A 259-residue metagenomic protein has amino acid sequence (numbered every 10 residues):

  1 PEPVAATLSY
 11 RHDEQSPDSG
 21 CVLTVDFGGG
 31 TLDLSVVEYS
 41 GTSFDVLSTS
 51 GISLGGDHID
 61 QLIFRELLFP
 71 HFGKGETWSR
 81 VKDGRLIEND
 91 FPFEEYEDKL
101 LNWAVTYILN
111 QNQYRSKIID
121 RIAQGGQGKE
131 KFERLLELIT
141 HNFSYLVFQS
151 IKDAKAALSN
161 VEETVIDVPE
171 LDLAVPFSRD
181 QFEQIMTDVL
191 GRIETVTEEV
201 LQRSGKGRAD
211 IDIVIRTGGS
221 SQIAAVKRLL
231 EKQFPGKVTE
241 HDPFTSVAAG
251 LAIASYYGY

Functional and structural regions predicted by a protein language model:
P1, A5, A209, K227-A252: Conserved phosphate-binding/catalytic loops in two-lobed NTP-binding clefts
P1-V25, A249-Y259: Conserved phosphate-binding catalytic cores of ATP/NTP-utilizing and phosphoryl-transfer enzymes
E2, D26, L34, I63 (+4 more regions): Residue-level signature of catalytic and energy-coupling elements of molecular machines, predominantly ATP/GTP-dependent
E14-D45, R216: Gly/Thr-rich phosphate-binding beta-strand-loop-beta motif of the actin/hexokinase/Hsp70
E38-E170: Phosphate-binding glycine-rich/basic clefts of nucleotide- and phosphate-handling proteins, predominantly
L136-S144, L171-V200: Adenine-nucleotide phosphate-binding core of ATP-dependent small-molecule kinases
I139-S144, A209-R228: Glycine-rich phosphate-binding loops at beta-strand->alpha-helix junctions
E194-D212: Phosphate/pyrophosphate-binding loops at sites that engage ATP/ADP/AMP, CoA/4′-phosphopantetheine, polyphosphate
